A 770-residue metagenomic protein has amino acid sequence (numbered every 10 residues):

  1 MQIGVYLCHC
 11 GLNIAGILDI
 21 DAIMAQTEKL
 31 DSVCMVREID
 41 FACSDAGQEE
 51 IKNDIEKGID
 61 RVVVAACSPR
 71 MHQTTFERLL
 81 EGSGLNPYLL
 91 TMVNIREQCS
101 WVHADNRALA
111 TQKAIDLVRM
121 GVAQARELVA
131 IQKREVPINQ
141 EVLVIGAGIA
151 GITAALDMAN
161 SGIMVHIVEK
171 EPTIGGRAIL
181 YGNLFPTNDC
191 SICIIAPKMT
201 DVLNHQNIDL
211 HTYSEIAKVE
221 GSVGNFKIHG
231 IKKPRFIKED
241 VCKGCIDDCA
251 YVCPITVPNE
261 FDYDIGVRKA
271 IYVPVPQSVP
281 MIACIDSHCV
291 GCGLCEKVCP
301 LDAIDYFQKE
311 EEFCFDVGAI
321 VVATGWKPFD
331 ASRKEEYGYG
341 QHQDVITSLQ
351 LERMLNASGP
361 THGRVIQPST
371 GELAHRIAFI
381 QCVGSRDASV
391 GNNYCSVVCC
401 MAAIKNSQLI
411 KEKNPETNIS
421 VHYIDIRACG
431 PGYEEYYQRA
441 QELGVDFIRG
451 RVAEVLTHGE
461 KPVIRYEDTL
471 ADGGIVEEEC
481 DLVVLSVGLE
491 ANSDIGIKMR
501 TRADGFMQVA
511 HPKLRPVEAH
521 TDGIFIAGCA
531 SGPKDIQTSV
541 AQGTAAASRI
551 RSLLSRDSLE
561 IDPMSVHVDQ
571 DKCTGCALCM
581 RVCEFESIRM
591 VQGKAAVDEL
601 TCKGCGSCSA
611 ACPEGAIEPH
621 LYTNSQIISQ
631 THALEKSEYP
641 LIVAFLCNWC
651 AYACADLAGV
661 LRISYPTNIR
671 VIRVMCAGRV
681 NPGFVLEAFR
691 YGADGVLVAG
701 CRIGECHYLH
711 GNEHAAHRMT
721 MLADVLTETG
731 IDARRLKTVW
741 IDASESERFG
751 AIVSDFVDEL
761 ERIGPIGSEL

Functional and structural regions predicted by a protein language model:
M1-V643, C647-L657, I663-A677, N681-P682 (+3 more regions): Residues forming the flavin
V445-G450, I741-L770: C-terminal functional segments of enzyme domains
